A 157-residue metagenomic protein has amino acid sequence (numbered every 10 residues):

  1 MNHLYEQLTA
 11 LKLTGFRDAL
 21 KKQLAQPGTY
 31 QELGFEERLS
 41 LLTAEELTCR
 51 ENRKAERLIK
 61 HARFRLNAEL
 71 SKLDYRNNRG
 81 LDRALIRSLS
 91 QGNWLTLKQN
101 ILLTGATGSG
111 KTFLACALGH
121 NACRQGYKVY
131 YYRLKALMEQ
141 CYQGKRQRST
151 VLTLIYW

Functional and structural regions predicted by a protein language model:
Y5, T9, L13-L66: Interdomain "pre-motor" coupling segment immediately N-terminal to P-loop NTPase/helicase cores
A68-G92, T96: N-terminal pre-Walker A segment at the start of P-loop NTPase domains
R79-I86, V129-W157: Short glycine-rich substrate-engagement loop in P-loop NTPases that contacts/grips substrate
N93-T96, A122-R124, I155-W157: Conserved catalytic network of the ASCE P-loop NTPase/AAA+ motor domain
N100: Walker A (P-loop) ATP-phosphate-binding motif of ABC ATPase nucleotide-binding domains
L103-Y127: Walker A/P-loop
